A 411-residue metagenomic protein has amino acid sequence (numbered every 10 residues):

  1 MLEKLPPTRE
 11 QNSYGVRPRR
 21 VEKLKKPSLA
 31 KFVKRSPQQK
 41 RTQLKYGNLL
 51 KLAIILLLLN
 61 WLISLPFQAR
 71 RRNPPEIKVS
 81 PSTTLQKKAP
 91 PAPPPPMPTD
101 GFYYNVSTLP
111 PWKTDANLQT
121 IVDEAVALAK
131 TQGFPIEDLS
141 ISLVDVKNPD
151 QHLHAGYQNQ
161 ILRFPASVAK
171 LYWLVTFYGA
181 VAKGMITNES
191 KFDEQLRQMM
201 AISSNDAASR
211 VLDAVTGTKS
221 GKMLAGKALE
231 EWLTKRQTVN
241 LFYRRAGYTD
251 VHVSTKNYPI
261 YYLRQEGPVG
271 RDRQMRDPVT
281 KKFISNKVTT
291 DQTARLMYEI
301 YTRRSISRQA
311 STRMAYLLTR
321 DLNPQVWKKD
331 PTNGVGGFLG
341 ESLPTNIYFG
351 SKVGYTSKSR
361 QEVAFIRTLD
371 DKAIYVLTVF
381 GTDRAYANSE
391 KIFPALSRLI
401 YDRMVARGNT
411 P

Functional and structural regions predicted by a protein language model:
L2-R9, R17-A125, P135, S285 (+1 more regions): Structured C-terminal helix/loop/strand segments within mature extracytoplasmic catalytic/sensor domains
P96-P110, L153-Q158, T176-G179, A214-M223 (+3 more regions): Acidic/histidine-rich, surface-exposed loop or edge segments in extracytoplasmic proteins
V106-I121, K191-D277, N286-D291: Active-site-adjacent helix/loop patches that line small-molecule binding or acyl-intermediate pockets
N117-Q158, I366: A short, well-structured edge-of-sheet supersecondary motif
V144-K147, M200-S203, V211-V215, G247 (+5 more regions): Active-site-proximal beta-strand/loop segments in catalytic clefts of secreted hydrolases
R163-I186, M199, L377: Active-site SXXK
V175-K183, D213, R295-T302, D402: Short glycine/serine- and small hydrophobic-enriched flexible loop segments
G179-Q198, A207-A208, S307-T312: Short, well-structured active-site flanking segments
